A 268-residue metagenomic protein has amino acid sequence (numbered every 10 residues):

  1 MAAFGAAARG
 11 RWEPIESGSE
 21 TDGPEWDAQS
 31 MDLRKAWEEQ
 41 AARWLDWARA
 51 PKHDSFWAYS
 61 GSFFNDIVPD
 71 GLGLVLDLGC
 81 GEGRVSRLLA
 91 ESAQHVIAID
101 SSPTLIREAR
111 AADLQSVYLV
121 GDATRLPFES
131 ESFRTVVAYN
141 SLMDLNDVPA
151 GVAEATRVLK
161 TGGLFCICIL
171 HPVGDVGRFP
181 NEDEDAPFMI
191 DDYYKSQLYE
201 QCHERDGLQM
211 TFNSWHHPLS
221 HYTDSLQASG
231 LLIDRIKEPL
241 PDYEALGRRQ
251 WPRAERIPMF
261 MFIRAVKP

Functional and structural regions predicted by a protein language model:
W12, G18-G71, R84-L88, L105-E108: Conserved class I S-adenosyl-L-methionine
L76-L78, E82-R125: Class I SAM-dependent methyltransferase SAM/SAH-binding core
T124-T135: A short acidic, Gly/Pro-enriched loop at the edge of an enzyme's catalytic core that lines a small-molecule cofactor
T135-V148: A short SAM/SAH-binding and catalytic strip from SAM-dependent methyltransferases
P149-L164: A short glycine-rich, Lys/Arg-flanked "PGG" loop and its adjoining helix->strand segment in the class I
L164-Q201: Conserved class I S-adenosyl-L-methionine
V173-V176, G207-S220: Acceptor-substrate binding/catalytic loop of class I
N213-I236: Short alpha-helix
